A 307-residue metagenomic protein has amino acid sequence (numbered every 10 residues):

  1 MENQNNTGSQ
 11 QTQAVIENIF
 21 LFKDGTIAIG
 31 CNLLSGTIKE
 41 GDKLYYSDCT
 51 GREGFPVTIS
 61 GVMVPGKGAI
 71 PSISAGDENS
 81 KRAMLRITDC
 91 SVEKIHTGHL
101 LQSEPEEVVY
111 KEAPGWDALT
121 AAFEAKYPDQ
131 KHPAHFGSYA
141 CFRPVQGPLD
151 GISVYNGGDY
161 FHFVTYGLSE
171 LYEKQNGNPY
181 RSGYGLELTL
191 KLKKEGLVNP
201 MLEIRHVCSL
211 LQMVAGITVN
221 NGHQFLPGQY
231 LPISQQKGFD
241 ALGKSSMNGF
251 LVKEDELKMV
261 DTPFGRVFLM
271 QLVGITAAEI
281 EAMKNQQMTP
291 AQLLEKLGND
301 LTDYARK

Functional and structural regions predicted by a protein language model:
E2-Q4, E107-Q175, P179-Y184, L188-K307: Acidic, proline/glycine-rich low-complexity IDRs
G8-S35, E40-V108: Beta-strand/loop-dominated core regions that host nucleotide or nucleotide-derived cofactor-binding catalytic loops
